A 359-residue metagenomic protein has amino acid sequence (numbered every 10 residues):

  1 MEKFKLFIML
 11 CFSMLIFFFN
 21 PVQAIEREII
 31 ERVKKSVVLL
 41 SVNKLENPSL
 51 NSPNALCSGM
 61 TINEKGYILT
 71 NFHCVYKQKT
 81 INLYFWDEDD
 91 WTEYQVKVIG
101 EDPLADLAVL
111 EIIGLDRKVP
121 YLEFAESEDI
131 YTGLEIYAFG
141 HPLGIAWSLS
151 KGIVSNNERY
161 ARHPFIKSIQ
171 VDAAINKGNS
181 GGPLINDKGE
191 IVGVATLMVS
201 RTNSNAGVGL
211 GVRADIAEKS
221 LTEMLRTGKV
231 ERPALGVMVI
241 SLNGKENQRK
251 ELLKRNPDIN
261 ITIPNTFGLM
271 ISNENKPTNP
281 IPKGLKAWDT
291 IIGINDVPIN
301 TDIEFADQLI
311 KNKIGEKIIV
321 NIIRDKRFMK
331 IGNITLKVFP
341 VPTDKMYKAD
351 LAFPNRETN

Functional and structural regions predicted by a protein language model:
M1-I8: Bacterial N-terminal signal peptides that target proteins for export
M9-F17: Bacterial N-terminal signal peptides
V22-F72, T80, L107, Y131 (+2 more regions): N-terminal activation segment of mature serine protease catalytic domains
E28, K97, E111, Y131 (+1 more regions): C-terminal recognition in membrane/secretory proteostasis and scaffolding
K35-L40, G59, G66, T70 (+16 more regions): Terminal peptide-recognition signature
L45-E46, N63-G140, G144-S148, F165 (+5 more regions): Conserved active-site neighborhood of the chymotrypsin/trypsin-like protease fold
E46-N54, Q78-I81, K118-V119, F139-K151 (+2 more regions): Active-site loop architecture of trypsin-fold serine endopeptidases
N47-S52, E88-D89, I99-A105, I113 (+4 more regions): Gly/Ser-enriched beta-turn/beta-hairpin loop segments
